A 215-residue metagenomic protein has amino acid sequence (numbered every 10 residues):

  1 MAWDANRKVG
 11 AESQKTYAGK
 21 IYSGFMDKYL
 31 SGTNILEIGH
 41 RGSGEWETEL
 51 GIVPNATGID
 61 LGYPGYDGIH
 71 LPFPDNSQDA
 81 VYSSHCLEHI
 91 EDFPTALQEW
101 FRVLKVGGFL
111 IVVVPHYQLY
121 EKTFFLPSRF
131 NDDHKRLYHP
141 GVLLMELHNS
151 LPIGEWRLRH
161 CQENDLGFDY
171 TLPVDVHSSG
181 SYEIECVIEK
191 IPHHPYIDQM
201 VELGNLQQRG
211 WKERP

Functional and structural regions predicted by a protein language model:
M1-Y29: Class I SAM-dependent methyltransferase Rossmann-like catalytic core, especially the SAM/SAH-binding loop
Y29, F93-F101, K105, F109-P215: S-adenosyl-L-methionine-dependent methyltransferase catalytic module, highlighting the catalytic core
L30-G44: Conserved class I S-adenosyl-L-methionine
W46-D75, S83, Y138: Adenosine-cofactor binding site in Rossmann-like domains, unifying the SAM/SAH pocket of S-adenosylmethionine-dependent
A80-C86: A short beta-strand submotif of the Rossmann-like class I SAM-dependent methyltransferase core that lines
